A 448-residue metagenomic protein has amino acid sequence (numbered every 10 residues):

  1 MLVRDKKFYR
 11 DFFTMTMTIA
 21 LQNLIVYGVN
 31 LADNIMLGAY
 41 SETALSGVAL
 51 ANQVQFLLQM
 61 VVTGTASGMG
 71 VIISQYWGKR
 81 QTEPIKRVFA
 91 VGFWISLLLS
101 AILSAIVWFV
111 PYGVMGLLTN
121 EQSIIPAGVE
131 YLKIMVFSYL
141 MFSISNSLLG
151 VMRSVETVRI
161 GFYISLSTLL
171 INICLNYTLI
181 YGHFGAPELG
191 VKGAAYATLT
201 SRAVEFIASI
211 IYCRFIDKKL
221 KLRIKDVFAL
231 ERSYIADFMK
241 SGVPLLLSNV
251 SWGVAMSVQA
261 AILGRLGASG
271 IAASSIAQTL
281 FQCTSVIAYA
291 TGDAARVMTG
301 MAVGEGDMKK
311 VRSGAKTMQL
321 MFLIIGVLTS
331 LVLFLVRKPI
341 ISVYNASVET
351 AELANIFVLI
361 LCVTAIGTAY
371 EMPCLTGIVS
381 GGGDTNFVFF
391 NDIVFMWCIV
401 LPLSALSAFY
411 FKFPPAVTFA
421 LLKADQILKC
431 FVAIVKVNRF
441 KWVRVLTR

Functional and structural regions predicted by a protein language model:
M1-I19, I73-S138, A186-G242, T299-A365 (+1 more regions): Short alpha-helical transmembrane segments in multi-pass integral membrane proteins
R4-I35, A39-Y40, Q53-G68, I72 (+6 more regions): N-terminal transmembrane alpha-helices
T14-D33, I134, S145, T168 (+5 more regions): Transmembrane helical elements of multi-pass membrane transporters/channels
L24, G28-S46, M115-Q122, T178-L189 (+4 more regions): Helix-terminus/linker motif at the lipid-water interface of multi-pass membrane proteins
E42-Q53, G128, L132, A195 (+3 more regions): Small-residue hotspots at the loop-to-helix junctions and early N-terminal turns of transmembrane alpha-helices
L45-W108, F142-G161, A260, I271-R337 (+1 more regions): Small-residue-rich hydrophobic transmembrane alpha-helices
A66, M135-S154, G161-N172, A194-S209 (+5 more regions): Short runs within selected transmembrane alpha-helices of multi-pass transporters and secretion channels
V107, G150, N176, I180 (+9 more regions): Structural signal for membrane-spanning alpha-helices in multi-pass inner-membrane proteins, emphasizing helix cores
